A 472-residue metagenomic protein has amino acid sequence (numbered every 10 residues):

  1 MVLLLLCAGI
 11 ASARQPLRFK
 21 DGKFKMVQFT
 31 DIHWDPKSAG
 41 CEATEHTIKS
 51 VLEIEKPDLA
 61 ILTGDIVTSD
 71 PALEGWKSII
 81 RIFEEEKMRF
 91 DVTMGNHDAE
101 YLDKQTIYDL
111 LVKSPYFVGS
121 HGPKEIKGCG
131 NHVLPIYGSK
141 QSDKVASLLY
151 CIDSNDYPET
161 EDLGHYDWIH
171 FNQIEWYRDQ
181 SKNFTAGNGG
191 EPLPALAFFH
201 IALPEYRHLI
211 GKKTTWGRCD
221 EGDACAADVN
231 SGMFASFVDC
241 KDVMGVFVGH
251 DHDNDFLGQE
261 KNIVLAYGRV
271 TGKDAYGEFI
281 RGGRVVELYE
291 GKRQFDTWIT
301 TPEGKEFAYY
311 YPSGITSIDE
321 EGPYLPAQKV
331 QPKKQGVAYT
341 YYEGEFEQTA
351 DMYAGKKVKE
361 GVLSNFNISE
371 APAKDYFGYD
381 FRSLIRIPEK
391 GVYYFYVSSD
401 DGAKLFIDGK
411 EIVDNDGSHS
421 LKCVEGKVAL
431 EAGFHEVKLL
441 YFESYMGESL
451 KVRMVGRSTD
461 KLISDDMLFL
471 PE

Functional and structural regions predicted by a protein language model:
L4-S12: Hydrophobic h-region of N-terminal signal peptides that target proteins for export in Gram-negative bacteria
S12-S78: N-terminal active-site segment of His-dependent metallophosphoesterases
R14, K77-G190, R284-E290: Extended active-site neighborhood of metal-dependent phosphoesterases/phosphodiesterases
K20, F29, V133-Y137, D143 (+3 more regions): Binuclear metal-dependent phosphoesterase catalytic core
K25-F29, D58-T63, T68, R89-M94 (+8 more regions): Structural recognition of the beta-strand scaffold that forms the well-ordered cores of secreted hydrolase catalytic
D35-K37, T68-L73, V92-D103, Y157-T160 (+4 more regions): Active-site environment of divalent metal-dependent phosphoester hydrolases
K56-D58, L148-C151, L163-D255: His/acidic metal-ligating clusters that form di-metal
P323-E472: Acidic/polar, compositionally biased interaction segments
